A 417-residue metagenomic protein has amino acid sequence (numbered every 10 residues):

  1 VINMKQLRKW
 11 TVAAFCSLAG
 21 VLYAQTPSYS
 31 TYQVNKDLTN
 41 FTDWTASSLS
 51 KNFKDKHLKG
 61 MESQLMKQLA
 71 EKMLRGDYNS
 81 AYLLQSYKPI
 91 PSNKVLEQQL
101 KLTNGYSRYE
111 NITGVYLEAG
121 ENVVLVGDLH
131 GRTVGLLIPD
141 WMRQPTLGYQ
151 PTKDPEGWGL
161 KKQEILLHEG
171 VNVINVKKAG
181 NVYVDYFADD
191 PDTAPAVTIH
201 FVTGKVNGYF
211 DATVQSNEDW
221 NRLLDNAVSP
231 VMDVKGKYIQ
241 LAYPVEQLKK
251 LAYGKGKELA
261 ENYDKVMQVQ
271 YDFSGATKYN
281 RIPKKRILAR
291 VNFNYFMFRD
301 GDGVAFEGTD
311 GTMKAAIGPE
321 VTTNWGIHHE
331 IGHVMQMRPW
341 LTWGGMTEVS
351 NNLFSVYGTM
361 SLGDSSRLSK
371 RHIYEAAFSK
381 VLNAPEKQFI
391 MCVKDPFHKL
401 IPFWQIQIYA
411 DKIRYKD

Functional and structural regions predicted by a protein language model:
V1-T26: Bacterial Sec-dependent N-terminal signal peptides
P27-Y209: Beta-strand-enriched, solvent-exposed domains that form extended recognition/catalytic surfaces
G127, Y186, Q215, G308 (+1 more regions): Short, motif-level signal for alpha-helix interfacial/capping segments enriched in acidic residues and aromatics/proline
G170, S216, P244-Q247: Short, solvent-exposed coil/turn linker segments
A188-K237: Exposed low-complexity, polar/acidic, P/S/T/G-rich flexible segments that act as propeptides, protease-susceptible
N221-L223, P230-D417: Catalytic cores of extracellular degradative/oxidative enzymes
